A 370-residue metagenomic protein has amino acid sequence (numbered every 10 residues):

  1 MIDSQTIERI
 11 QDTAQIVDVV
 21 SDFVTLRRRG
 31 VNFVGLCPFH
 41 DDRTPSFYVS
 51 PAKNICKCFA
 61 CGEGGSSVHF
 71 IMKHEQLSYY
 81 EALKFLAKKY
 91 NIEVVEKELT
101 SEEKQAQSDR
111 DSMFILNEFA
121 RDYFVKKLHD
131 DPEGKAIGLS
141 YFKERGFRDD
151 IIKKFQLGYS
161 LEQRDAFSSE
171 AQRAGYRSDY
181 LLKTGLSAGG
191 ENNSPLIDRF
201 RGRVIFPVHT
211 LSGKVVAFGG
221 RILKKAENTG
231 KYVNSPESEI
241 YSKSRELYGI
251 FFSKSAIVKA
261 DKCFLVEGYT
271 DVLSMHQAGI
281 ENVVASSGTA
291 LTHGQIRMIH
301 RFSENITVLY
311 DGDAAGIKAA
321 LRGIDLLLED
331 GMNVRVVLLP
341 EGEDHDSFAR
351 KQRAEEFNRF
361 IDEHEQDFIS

Functional and structural regions predicted by a protein language model:
M1-K104, D165: N-terminal structured subdomain of primase-like DNA metabolism proteins
I2, A14, R29, Q105-A120 (+3 more regions): Phosphate-handling DNA/RNA-contact segment within nucleic-acid enzymes
V68, M72, C263-L265, S303-A315 (+1 more regions): Acidic beta-strand-to-loop metal/phosphate-binding motif
K73-N91, G202-I222, S347, K351 (+1 more regions): Structured, non-catalytic alpha/beta "coupling" segments that mediate domain-domain communication and provide generic
E81-G134: Conserved active-site segments centered on acidic
E98-L99, A106, I152-K153, Y159-S160 (+2 more regions): Terminal amphipathic helices with adjacent charged low-complexity linkers/tails
I306, A314-V334, L338-P340: Phosphate/diphosphate-binding loops
G331-S370: C-terminal or mid-to-C-terminal helical accessory/interaction module adjacent to the motor/catalytic core
